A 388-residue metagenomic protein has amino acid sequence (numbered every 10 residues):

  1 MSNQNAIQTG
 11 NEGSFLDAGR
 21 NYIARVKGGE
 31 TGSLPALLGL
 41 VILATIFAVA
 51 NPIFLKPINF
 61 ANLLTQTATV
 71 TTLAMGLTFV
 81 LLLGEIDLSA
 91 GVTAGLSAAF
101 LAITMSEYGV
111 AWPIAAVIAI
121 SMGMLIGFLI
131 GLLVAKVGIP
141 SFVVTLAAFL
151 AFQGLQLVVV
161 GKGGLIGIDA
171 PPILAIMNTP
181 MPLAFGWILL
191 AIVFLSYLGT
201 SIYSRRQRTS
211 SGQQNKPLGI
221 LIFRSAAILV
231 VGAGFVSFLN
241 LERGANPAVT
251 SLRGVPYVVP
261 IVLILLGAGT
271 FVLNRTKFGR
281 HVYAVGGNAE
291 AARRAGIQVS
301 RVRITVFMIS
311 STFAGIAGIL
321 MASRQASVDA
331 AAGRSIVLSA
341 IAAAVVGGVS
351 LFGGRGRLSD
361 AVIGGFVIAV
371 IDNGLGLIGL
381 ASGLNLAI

Functional and structural regions predicted by a protein language model:
M1-L43, G164, F194-F235, Q298-R301 (+1 more regions): Cytosolic-side transmembrane-helix boundaries in multi-pass membrane proteins
I7-T72, L101, Y108-I114, Q213-K216 (+1 more regions): Membrane-interfacial amphipathic/re-entrant helices at transmembrane-helix boundaries
A44-Y108, G131-F142, L273, A291 (+2 more regions): Single transmembrane alpha-helix segments in multi-pass membrane proteins
A50-N62, V159-G161, L239-V259, T270-N274 (+2 more regions): Inter-helical junctions in multi-pass inner-membrane proteins, predominant in energy-converting antiporter-like
E85, G127, F307-G318, R324-A387: Transmembrane alpha-helical segments in multi-pass inner-membrane proteins
G109-F149, I363-G364, I368: Alpha-helical transmembrane segments within multi-pass membrane transporters and channels
F152-L273: Transmembrane helix-bundle core of multi-pass membrane transporters and related energy-transducing complexes
I202-G219, G269-F307: Membrane-helix/interface signature in polytopic inner-membrane proteins
